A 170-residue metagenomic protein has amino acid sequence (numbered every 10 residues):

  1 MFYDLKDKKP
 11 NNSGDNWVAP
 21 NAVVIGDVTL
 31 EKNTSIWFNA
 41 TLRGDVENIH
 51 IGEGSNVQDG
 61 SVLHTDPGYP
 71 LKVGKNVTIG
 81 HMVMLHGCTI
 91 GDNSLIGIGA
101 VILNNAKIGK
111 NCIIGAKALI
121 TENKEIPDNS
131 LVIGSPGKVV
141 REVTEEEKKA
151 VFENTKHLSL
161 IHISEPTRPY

Functional and structural regions predicted by a protein language model:
M1-N16: Extreme N-terminal tail/first-helix region
D7, D45-V46, G52, P67-G68 (+3 more regions): Residues at secondary-structure transition points
G14, A19-P20, I25-G26, E31-K32 (+14 more regions): Left-handed beta-helix
T65-P67, V143: Short beta->alpha connector loops at strand-helix junctions that form conserved, small/polar/Pro-enriched
N129-S130, V139-K149: Conserved beta-strand-loop-alpha-helix hinge in the C-terminal portion of ABC ATPase nucleotide-binding domains
P136: Walker B catalytic motif
I161-Y170: Single conserved hydrophobic/aromatic residue that forms the stacking wall/gate of nucleotide- or nucleobase-binding
